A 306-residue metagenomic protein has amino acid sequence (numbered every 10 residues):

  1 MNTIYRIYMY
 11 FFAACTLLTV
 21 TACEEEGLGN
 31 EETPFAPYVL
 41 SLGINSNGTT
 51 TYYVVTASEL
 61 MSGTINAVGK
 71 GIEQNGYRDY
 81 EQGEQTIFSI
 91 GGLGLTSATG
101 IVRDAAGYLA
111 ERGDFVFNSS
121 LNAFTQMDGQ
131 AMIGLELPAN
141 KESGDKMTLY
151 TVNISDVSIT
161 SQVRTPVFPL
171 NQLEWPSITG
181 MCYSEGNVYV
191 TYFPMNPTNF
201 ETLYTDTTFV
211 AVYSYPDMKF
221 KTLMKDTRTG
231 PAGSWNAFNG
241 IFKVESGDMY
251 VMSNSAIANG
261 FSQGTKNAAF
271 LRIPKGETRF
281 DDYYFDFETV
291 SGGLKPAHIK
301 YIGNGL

Functional and structural regions predicted by a protein language model:
L18-A22: C-terminal motif of bacterial Sec signal peptides marking the signal peptidase cleavage site
E25-T165, G186: Acidic/polar, low-complexity intrinsically disordered N-terminal segments immediately downstream of a Sec signal
A36-Y38, E201-L271: Loop-centered beta-sheet repeat module
V54-A57, I101-V102, D145-V157, T202-M218 (+1 more regions): Beta-propeller blade signature
I72-E84, V116-Q130, N171-C182, G230-F242 (+1 more regions): Repeated scaffold domains used in trafficking and secretory/extracellular systems, primarily beta-propellers
Q130-K146, G186-T207, V251-N267: Short, conserved, GDST-rich strand-edge loop motifs in beta-rich repeat architectures
V157-F168, Y215-A232, G276-V290: Blade-edge beta-strand/turn elements of extracellular beta-propeller and related beta-sheet repeat scaffolds
G260-L306: Long, well-ordered mid-to-C-terminal structural blocks that present hydrophobic/aromatic surfaces
